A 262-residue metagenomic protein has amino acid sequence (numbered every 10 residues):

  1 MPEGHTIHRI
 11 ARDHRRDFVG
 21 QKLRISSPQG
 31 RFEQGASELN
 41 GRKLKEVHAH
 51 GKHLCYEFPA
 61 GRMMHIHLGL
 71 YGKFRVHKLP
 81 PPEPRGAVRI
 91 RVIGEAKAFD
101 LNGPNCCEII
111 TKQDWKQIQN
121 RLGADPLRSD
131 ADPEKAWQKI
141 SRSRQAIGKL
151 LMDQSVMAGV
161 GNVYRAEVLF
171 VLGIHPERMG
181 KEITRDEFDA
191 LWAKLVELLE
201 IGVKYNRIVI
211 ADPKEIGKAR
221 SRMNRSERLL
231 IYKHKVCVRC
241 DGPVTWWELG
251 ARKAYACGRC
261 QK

Functional and structural regions predicted by a protein language model:
M1-K262: Structured catalytic/nucleic-acid-binding cores of DNA maintenance enzymes
